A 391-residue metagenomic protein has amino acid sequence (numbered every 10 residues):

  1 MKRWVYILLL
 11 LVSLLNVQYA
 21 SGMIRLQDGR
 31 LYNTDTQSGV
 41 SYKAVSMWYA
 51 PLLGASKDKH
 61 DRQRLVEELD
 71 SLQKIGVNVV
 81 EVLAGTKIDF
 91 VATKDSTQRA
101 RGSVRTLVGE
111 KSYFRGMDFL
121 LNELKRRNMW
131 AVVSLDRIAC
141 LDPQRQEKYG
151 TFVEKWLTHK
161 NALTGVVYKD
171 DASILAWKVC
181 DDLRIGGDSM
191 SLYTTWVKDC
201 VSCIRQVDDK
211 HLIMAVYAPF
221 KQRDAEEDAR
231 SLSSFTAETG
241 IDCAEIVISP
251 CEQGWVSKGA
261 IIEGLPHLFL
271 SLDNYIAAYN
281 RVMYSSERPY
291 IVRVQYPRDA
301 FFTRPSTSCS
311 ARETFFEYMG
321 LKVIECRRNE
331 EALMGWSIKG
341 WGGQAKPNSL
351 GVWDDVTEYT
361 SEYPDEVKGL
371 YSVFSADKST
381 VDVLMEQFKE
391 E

Functional and structural regions predicted by a protein language model:
W4-L14: Sec-dependent N-terminal signal peptides
V17-G22: Boundary at the C-terminal end of the N-terminal hydrophobic targeting segment
R25-W255, I262-R281, S285-R288, A300-F388: Active-site mouth of glycoside hydrolases
I291-P297: Short acidic/histidine-rich active-site segments
